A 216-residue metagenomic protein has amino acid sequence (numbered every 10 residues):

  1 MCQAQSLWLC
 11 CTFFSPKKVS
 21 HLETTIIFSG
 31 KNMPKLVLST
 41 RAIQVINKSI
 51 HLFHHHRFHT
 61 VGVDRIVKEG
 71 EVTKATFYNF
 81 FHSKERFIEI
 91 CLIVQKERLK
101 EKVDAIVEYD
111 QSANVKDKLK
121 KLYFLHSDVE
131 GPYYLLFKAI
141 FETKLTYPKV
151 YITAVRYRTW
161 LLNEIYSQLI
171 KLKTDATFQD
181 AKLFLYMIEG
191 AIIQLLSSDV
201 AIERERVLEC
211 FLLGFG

Functional and structural regions predicted by a protein language model:
M1-T40: N-terminal intrinsically disordered/low-complexity leader segments
T40-L52, I66, C91-K102, I165: Generic hydrophobic, amphipathic alpha-helix propensity
Q44, L52-R86, I90: Helix-turn-helix
F81, A139-Y147: Short helix-capping/turn signature of helix-turn-helix
I90, D104-G131, F184: Hydrophobic alpha-helical connector segments
E97-K100, D104, V129-P132, T146-L172 (+1 more regions): Amphipathic alpha-helical packing segments from all-alpha helical-bundle domains
K116, K120, F124, T159-Y166 (+4 more regions): An amphipathic alpha-helix signature
K138, E142, I170-G214: Hydrophobic/aromatic-rich alpha-helical bundle segments in the mid-to-C-terminal region
